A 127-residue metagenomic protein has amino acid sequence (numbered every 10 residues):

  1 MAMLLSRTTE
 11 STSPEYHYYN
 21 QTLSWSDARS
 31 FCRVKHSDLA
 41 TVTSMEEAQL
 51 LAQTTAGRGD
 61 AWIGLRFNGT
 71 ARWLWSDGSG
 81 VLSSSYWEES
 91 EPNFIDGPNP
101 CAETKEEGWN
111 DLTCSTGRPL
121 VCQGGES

Functional and structural regions predicted by a protein language model:
M1-S127: Extracellular, disulfide-bonded carbohydrate-recognition/adhesion ectodomains, dominated by C-type lectin-like domains
